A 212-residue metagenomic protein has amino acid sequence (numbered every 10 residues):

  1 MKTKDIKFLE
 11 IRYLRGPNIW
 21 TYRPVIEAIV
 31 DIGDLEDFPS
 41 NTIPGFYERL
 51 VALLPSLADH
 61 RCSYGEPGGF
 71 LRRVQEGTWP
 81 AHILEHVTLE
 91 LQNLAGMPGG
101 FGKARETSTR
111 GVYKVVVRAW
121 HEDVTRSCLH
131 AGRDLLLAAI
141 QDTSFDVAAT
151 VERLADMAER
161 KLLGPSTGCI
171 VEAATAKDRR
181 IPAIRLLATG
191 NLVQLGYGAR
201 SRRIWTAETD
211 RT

Functional and structural regions predicted by a protein language model:
M1-L94: Short Lys/Arg-enriched alpha/beta "domain-start" segment
D5-K7, Q92, G102-R105, T109 (+2 more regions): Residue-level signal for well-ordered alpha-helical segments
L14-V25, M97-K114, R185-G190: Short, ordered beta-strand-loop transition motifs
A28, V74, T78-Q92, S108 (+3 more regions): Generic hydrophobic, helix-prone segments enriched in Leu/Val/Ile
E36-P44, A52-W79, G100, A104-G111 (+1 more regions): Terminal targeting/leader modules
E90-P98, I170-T175: Short, solvent-exposed secondary-structure boundary motifs
V112-T212: Conserved N-proximal alpha/beta basic substrate-recognition cap immediately N-terminal to, or forming the N-lobe
